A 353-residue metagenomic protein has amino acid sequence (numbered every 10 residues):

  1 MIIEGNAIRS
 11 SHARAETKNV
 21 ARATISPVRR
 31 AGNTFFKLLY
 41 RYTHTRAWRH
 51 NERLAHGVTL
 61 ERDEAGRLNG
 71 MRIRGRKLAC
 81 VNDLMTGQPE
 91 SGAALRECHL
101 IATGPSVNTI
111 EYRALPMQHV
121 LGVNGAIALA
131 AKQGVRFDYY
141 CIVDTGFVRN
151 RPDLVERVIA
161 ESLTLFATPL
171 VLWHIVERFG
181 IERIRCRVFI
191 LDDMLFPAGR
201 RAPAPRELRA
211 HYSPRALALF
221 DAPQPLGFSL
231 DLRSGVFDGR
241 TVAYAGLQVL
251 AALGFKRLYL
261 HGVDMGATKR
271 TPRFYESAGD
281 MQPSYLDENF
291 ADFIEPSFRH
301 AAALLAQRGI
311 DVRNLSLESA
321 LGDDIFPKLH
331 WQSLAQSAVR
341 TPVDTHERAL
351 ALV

Functional and structural regions predicted by a protein language model:
I2-V353: Metal-ion/cofactor- or nucleotide/acyl-coenzyme-handling active-site neighborhoods
